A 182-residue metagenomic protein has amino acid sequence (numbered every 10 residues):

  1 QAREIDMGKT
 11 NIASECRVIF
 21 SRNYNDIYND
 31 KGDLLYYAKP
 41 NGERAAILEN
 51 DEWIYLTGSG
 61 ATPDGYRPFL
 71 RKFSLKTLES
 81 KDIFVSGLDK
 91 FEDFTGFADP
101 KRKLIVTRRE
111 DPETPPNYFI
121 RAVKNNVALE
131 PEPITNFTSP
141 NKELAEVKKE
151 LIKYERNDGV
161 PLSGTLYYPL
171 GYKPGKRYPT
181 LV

Functional and structural regions predicted by a protein language model:
Q1-E4, R17-N23, R44-A46, R67-L70 (+1 more regions): Non-catalytic accessory segments flanking enzyme active sites
A2-M7, D51-Y66: Short, conserved, GDST-rich strand-edge loop motifs in beta-rich repeat architectures
A2-P40: Extended hydrophobic/aromatic segments used for targeting, binding, or gating
K31, P63, T114: Short glycine-rich, flexible loops that bind phosphorylated cofactors or substrates
K31-E52, G96-P100: Signature of short aromatic-glycine-proline-rich micro-motifs recurring in repeat-based ectodomains
G60, F73-S74: Glycine-rich phosphate-binding "P-loop"
